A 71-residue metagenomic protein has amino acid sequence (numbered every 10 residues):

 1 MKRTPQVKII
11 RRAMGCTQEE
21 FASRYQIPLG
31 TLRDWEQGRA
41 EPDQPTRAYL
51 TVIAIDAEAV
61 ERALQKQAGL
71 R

Functional and structural regions predicted by a protein language model:
M1, A57-R71: N-terminal flexible/basic segments that precede or flank functional cores
M1-A13, T51-V52: A short, Lys/Arg-rich alpha-helix, primarily the initiator
F21-A22, L32-W35: Conserved hydrophobic/aromatic packing and binding residues within compact polymer-binding modules
Q26, Q37: Residue-level detection of the helix-turn-helix DNA-binding "recognition helix"
R39-Q44: Short, solvent-exposed alpha-helical "recognition" segments
P45-A63: DNA major-groove recognition helix of helix-turn-helix/homeodomain DNA-binding modules
